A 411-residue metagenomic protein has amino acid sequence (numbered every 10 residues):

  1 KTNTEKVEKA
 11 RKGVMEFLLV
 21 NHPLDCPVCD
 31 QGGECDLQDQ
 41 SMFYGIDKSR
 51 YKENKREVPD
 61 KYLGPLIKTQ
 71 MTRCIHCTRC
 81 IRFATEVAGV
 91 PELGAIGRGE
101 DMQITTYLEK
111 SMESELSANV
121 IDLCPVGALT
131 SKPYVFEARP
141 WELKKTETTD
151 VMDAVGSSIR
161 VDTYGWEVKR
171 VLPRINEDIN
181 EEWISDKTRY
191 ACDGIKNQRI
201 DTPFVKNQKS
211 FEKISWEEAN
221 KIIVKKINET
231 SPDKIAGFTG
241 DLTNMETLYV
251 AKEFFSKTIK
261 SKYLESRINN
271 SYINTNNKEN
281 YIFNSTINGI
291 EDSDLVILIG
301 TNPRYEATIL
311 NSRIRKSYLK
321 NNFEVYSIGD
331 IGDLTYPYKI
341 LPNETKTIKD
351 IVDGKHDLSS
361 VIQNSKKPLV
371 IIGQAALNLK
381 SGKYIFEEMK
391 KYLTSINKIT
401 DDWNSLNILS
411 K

Functional and structural regions predicted by a protein language model:
K1-D150, V155-I159, G165-E167: Fe-S ferredoxin-like electron-transfer domains and their immediately adjacent linker/connector regions across
L19-P23, Q70-M71, C77, I81-R82 (+3 more regions): Catalytic alpha/large subunits of respiratory electron-transfer oxidoreductases, centered on bis-MGD molybdoenzymes
